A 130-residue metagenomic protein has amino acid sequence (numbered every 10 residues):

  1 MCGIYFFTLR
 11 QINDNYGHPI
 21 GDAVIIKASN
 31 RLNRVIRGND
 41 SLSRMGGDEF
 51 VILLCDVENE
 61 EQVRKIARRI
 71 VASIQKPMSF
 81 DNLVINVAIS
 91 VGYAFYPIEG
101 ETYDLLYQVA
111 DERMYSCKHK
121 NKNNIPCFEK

Functional and structural regions predicted by a protein language model:
G3-I4: Short beta-strand segments
F7, D48, L83, K122-N123: Flexible, glycine-biased helix-capping/connector loops in cytosolic signal-transduction modules
F7-R37, S43-G47, V51-I52, E61-R68 (+2 more regions): Conserved long alpha-helical elements within nucleotide-processing catalytic cores of c-di-GMP signaling and class III
R34-N39, A72-V84, S116: Short catalytic/binding micro-motifs of nucleotide second-messenger systems
R44, I74-S90, C127: Catalytic core regions of nucleotide second-messenger enzymes
F50, D56, I74-Q75: Conserved catalytic/coupling elements of P-loop NTPase cores
L53-V63, D81-V84, I89-L106: Catalytic strand-loop-helix junctions within cyclic-nucleotide turnover domains
A88, P97, Y103, Y107 (+1 more regions): Flexible, glycine/charge-rich interdomain/linker segments that couple and regulate nucleotide signaling catalytic cores
